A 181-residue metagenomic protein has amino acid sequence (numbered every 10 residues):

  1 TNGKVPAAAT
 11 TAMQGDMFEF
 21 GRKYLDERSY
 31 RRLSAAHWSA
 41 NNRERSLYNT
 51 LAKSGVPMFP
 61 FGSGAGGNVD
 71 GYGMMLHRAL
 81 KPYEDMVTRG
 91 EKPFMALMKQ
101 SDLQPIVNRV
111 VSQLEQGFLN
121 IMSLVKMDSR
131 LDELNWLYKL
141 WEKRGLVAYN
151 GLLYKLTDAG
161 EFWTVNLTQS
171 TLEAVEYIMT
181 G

Functional and structural regions predicted by a protein language model:
T1-M127: C-terminal scaffold of the Radical SAM
S34, E142-L152: A short, conserved structural fragment
T88, E115-L119, K139, L146 (+2 more regions): Hydrophobic alpha-helix feature that most strongly marks membrane-spanning transmembrane helices and their immediate
K99, Y154-E161: Basic, amphipathic "hinge/linker" alpha-helix immediately C-terminal to the N-terminal HTH DNA-binding motif
Q104-V111, N135, E161, V165 (+1 more regions): Non-catalytic, well-ordered alpha-helical scaffold segments
D128-K143: Short amphipathic alpha-helical interaction segments
A159-G181: Short, amphipathic alpha-helical interaction segments positioned at domain boundaries
